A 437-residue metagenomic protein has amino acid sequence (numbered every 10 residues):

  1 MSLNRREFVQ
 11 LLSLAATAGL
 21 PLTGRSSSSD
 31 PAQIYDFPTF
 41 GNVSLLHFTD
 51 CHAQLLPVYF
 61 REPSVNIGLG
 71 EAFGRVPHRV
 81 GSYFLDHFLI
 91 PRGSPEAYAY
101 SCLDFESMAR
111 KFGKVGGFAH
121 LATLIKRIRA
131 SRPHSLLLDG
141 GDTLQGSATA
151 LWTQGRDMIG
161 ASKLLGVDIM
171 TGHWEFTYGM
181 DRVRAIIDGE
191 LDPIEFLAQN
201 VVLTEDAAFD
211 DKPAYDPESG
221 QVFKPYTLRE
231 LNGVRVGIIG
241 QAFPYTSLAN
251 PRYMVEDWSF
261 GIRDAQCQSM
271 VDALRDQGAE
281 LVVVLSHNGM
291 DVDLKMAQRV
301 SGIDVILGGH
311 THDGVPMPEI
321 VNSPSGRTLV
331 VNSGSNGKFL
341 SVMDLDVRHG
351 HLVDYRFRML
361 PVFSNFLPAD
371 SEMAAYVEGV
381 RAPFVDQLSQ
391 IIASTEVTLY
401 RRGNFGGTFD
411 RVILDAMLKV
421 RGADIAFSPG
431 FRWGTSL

Functional and structural regions predicted by a protein language model:
S2-S364, N404-A416: Acidic, metal/ion-coordinating pockets
P368-L437: Hard-cation-handling environments
